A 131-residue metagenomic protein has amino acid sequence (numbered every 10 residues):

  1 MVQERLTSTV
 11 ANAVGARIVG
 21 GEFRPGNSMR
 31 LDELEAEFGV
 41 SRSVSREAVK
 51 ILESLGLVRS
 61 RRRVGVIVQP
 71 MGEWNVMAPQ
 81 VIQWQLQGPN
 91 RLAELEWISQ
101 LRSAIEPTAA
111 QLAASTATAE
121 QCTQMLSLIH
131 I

Functional and structural regions predicted by a protein language model:
M1-A104, Q111: Short linear motifs at protein or domain termini
T9, Q124-S127: Amphipathic alpha-helical interaction segments
I98, C122-M125: Hydrophobic packing residues in well-ordered alpha-helices of helical domains and bundles
I105-E106, M125: N-terminal alpha-helical segment
A109-S115: Cytochrome P450 heme-thiolate monooxygenase catalytic domain
T116-E120: A eukaryote-biased feature capturing mid-to-C-terminal, repeat/solenoid-rich segments of large proteins, strongly
I129-I131: Conserved small/polar residues in nucleotide/adenosyl-binding loops
